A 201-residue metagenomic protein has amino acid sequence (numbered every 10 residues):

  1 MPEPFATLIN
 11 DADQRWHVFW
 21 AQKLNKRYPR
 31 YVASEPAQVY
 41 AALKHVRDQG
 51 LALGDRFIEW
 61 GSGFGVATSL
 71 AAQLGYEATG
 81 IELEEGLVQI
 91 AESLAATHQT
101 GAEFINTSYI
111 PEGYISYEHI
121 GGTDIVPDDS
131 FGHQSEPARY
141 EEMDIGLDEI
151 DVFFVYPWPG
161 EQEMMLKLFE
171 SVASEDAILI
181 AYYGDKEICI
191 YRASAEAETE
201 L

Functional and structural regions predicted by a protein language model:
M1-L53: S-adenosyl-L-methionine
Q49-A52, I145-E149: Glycine-rich phosphate-binding loop signature in dinucleotide/nucleotide-binding domains
L53-G63: Conserved class I S-adenosyl-L-methionine
F64-Y76: Conserved SAM-binding loop of SAM-dependent methyltransferases across substrates and taxa, primarily the Class I
E77-E82: Conserved SAM-binding motif I beta-strand of class I
V88-Q89: Short alpha-helix immediately C-terminal to the canonical SAM-binding loop
E92-L147: S-adenosyl-L-methionine
I150-V152, W158-L201: C-terminal substrate-binding/active-site "lid" region of AdoMet-derived donor-dependent transferases
